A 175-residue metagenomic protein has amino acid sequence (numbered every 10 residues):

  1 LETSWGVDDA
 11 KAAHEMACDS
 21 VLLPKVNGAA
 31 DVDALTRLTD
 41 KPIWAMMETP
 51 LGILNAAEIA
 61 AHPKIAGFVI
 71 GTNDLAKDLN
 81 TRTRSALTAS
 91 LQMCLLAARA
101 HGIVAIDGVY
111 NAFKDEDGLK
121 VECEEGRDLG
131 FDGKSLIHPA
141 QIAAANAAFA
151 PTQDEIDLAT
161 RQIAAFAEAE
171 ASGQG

Functional and structural regions predicted by a protein language model:
L1-G175: Expand to "…catalyze enediolate/carbanion chemistry for C-C bond making/breaking, isomerization, decarboxylation
